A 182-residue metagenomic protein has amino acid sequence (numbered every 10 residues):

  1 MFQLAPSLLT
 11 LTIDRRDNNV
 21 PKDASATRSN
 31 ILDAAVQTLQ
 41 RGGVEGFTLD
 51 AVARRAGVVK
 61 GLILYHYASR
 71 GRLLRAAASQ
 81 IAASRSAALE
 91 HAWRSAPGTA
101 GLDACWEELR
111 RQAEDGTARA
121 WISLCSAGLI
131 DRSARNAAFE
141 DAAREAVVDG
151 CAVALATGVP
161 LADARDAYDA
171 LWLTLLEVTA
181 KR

Functional and structural regions predicted by a protein language model:
M1-A26, A180-R182: N-terminal intrinsically disordered/low-complexity leader segments
N30, A34, T38-A76: Helix-turn-helix
N30, A34-G42, A88-A92, A120-A127 (+2 more regions): Solvent-exposed, amphipathic alpha-helical segments
G43-V44, E90, R94, A156-P160 (+1 more regions): Short, flexible helix-adjacent loops and helix caps
Y67, L124-D131: Short helix-capping/turn signature of helix-turn-helix
A76, A87-A118, R144: Hydrophobic alpha-helical connector segments
S79-R85: Short, basic, alpha-helical segments at the C-terminal edge of helix-turn-helix-like DNA-binding modules
R132-R182: Hydrophobic/aromatic-rich alpha-helical bundle segments in the mid-to-C-terminal region
